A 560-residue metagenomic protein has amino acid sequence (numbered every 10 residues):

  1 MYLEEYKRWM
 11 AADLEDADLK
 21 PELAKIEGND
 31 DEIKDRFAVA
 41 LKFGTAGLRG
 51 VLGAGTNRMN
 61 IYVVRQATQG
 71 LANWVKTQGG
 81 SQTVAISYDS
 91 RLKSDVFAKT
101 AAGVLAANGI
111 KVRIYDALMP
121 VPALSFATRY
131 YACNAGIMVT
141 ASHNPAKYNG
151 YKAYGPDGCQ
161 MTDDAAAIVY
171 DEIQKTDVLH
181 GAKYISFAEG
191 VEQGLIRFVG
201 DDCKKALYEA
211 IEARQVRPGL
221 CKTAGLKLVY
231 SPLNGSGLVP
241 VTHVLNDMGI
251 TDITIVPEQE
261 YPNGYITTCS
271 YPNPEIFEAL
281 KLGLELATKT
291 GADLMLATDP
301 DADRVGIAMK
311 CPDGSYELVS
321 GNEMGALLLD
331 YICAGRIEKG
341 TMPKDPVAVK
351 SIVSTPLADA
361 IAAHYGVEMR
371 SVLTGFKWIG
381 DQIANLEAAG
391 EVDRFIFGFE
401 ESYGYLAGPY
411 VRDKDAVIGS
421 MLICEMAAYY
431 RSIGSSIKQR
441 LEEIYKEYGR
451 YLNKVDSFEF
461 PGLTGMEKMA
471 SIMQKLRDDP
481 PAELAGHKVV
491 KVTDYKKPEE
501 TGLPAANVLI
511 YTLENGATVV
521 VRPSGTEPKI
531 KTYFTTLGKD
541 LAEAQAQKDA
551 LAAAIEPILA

Functional and structural regions predicted by a protein language model:
E4-A101, N108, G190-V191, I196-A224 (+1 more regions): An N-terminal, well-structured beta->alpha segment
E32-L41, N149-A279, E285-A287: Gly/Ser/Thr-enriched, mixed-charge loops and adjacent short helices that form phosphate/oxyanion-binding elements
F37-N57, A141-S142, L228, P232-V244 (+4 more regions): Conserved phosphate/anionic-ligand binding catalytic regions in large, soluble enzymes, centered on
A46, I86, L124, I137 (+11 more regions): Buried hydrophobic positions in well-ordered alpha/beta secondary-structure cores of metabolic enzymes
A85-Y148, G249-G306: N-terminal small/polar loop signature for handling phosphorylated ligands or for N-terminal nucleophile
V96-L105, Y148-G155, D303-N322, A358: Short Gly/Thr/Asp-enriched flexible loops that form oxyanion-binding sites at enzyme active sites
Y154-Y184, N322-D345, K350-I361, A416: Glycine-rich phosphate-binding loop plus the immediately following alpha-helix
T288, A292-L294, S315-E317, G335-R522 (+3 more regions): Phosphate-binding and adjacent anionic-ligand microenvironments
